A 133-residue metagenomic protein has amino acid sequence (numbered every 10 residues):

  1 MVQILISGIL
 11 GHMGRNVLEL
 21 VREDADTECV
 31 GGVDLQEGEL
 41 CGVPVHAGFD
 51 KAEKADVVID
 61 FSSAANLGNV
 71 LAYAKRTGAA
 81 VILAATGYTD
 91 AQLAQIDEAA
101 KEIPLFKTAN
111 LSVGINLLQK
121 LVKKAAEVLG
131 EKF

Functional and structural regions predicted by a protein language model:
M1-L5: Extreme N-terminal starter segment of soluble prokaryotic enzymes
S7-L18: N-terminal Rossmann NAD(P)H-binding glycine-rich loop of SDR-like oxidoreductase domains
R22-G42: NAD(P)-binding Rossmann-fold cofactor-contacting core
C29, V45, V81-I82, P104-K107: Hydrophobic beta-strand scaffold residues
L40-D50: Active-site regions of enzymes building and remodeling cell-envelope glycoconjugates
K51-N69, K75, A79-L83: Rossmann-like NAD(P)-binding element
L71-A72, R76, A85-K107, N116-A125: Rossmann-fold NAD(P)-binding glycine/threonine-rich loop
V128-F133: Short, structured loop/turn "capping" segments at alpha-beta junctions
